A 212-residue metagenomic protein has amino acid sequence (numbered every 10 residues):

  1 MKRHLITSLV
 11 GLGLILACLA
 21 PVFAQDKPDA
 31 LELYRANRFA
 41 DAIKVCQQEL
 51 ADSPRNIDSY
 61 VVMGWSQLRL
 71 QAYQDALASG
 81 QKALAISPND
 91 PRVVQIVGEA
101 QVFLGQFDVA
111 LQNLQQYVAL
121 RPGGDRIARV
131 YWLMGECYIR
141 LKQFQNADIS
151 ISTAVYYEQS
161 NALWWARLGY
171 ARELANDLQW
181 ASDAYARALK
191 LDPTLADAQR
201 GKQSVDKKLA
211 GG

Functional and structural regions predicted by a protein language model:
L19-D58, A210: N-terminal leader/linker segments that initiate helical-solenoid repeat arrays
R35-A36, R69-L70, F103-L104, E136-L141 (+2 more regions): Register position in tetratricopeptide repeats
Q48-E49, K82-A83, Q116-L120, T153-A154 (+1 more regions): Canonical positions in the second alpha-helix
D52, I86, L120-G123, Y157 (+1 more regions): Structural marker of alpha-solenoid helical repeat scaffolds
I57-D58, P91-R92, D125-A128, A162-L163 (+1 more regions): Helix-start (N-cap) detector for alpha-helical repeat units in TPR-like alpha-solenoids, especially tetratricopeptide
V62-W65, I96, L133, R167 (+1 more regions): Canonical tetratricopeptide repeat
